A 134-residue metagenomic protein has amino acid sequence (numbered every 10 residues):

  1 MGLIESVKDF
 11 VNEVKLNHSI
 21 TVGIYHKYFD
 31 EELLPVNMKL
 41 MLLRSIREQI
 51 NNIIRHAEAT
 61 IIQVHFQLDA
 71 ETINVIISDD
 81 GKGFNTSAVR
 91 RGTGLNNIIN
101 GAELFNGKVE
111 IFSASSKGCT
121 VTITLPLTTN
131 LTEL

Functional and structural regions predicted by a protein language model:
M1-L134: Coiled-coil dimerization/phosphotransfer module
